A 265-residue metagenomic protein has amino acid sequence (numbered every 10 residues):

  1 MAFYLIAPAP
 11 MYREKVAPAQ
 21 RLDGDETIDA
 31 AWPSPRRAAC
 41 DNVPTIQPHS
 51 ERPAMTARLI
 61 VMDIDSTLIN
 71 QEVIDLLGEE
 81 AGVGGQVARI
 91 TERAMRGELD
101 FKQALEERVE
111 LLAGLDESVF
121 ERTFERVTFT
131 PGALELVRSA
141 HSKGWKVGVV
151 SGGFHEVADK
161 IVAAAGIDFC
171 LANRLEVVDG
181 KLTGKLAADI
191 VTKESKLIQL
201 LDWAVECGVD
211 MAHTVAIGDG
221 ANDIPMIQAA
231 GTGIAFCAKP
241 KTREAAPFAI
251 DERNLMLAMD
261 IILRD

Functional and structural regions predicted by a protein language model:
A2-M11, K15, A19-I64: Non-catalytic pre-domain segments flanking phosphatase-related domains
P8-P10, A17, E106, D159 (+1 more regions): Short linear sequence elements within intrinsically disordered, low-complexity coil regions
A9, E14, G24-E26, R37-C40 (+8 more regions): Hydrophobic alpha-helical elements and their junctions with loops/disorder across both membrane and soluble proteins
R13-V16, R21-D23, A31, R58 (+7 more regions): A residue-level detector for conformationally permissive "hinge/kink" positions
I28, L76-G78, T232: Residues in and immediately flanking transmembrane alpha helices
I28-A31, A39, V43, R89 (+6 more regions): Residue-level recognition of conserved structural "scaffold" positions that shape functional pockets and channels
I46-L175, D179, R253: Alpha-helical substrate-recognition element adjacent to the catalytic core
F124-K146, V150-D265: C-terminal cap/substrate-recognition subdomain and adjoining C-terminal extension of metal-dependent phosphatase-like
